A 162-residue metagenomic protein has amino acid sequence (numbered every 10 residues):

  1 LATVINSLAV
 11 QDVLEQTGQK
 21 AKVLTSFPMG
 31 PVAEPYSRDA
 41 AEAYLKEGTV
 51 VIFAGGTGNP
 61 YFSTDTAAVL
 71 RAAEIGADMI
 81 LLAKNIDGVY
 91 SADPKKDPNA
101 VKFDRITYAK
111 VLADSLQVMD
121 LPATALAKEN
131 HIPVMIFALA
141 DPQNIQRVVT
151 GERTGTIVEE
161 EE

Functional and structural regions predicted by a protein language model:
L1-E162: C-terminal catalytic "cap/lid" subdomain
